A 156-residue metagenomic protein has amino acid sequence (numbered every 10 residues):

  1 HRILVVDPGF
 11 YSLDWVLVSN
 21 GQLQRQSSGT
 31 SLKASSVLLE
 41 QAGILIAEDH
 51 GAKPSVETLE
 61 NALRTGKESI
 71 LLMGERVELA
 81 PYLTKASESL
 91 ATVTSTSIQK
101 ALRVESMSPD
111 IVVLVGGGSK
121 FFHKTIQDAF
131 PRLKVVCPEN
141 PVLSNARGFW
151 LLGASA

Functional and structural regions predicted by a protein language model:
H1-R2, L17, S35-A156: Helical "lid/coupling" subdomains associated with nucleotide-phosphate turnover
H1-R25: Loop-centered beta-sheet repeat module
S31-K33: ATP-dependent adenylation/pyrophosphate-handling site
